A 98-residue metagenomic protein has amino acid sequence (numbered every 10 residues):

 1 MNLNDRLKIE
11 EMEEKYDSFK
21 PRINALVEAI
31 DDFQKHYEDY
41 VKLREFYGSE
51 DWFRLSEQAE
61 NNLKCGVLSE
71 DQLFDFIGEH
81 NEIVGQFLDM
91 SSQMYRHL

Functional and structural regions predicted by a protein language model:
N2, E11-E28, E38-L98: Long, low-complexity or tandemly repetitive, helically biased scaffold regions used for multimeric assembly/adhesion
D32-K35: Long, contiguous secondary-structure blocks with strong helical propensity
